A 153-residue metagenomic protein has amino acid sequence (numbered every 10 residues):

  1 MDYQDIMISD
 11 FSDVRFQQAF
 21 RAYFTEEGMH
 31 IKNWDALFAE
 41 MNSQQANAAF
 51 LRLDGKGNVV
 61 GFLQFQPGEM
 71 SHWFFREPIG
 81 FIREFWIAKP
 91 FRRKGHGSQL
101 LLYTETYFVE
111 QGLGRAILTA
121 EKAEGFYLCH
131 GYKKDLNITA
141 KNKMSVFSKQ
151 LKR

Functional and structural regions predicted by a protein language model:
M1-A36, A49, L53: Short amphipathic alpha-helix that is part of the acyltransferase structural core
E40-L51, F81: A short helix-loop-beta-strand connector motif used in the catalytic cores of GNAT acetyltransferases and, in some
L51, N58-E69, F81, W86: Conserved beta-strand in the GNAT
P67-W73, Y127-C129: A short, acidic/glycine-rich surface segment
F75-K89, S145: Conserved acetyl-CoA binding element of GNAT-fold acetyltransferases
F91, G95-Y103: Conserved acetyl-CoA pyrophosphate-binding loop and the N-cap/start of the following alpha-helix in GNAT-like
E110, G114, E121-V146: Conserved active-site alpha-helix within GNAT-family acetyltransferase domains
